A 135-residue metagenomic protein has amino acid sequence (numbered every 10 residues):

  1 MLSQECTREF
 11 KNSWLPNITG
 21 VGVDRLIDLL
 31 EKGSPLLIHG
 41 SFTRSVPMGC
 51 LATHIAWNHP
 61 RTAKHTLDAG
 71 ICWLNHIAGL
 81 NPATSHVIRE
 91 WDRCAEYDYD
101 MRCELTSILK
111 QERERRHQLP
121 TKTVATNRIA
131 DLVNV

Functional and structural regions predicted by a protein language model:
M1-V135: Short, glycine-biased loop/turn motifs at secondary-structure junctions and in low-complexity Ser/Thr/Pro-rich termini
